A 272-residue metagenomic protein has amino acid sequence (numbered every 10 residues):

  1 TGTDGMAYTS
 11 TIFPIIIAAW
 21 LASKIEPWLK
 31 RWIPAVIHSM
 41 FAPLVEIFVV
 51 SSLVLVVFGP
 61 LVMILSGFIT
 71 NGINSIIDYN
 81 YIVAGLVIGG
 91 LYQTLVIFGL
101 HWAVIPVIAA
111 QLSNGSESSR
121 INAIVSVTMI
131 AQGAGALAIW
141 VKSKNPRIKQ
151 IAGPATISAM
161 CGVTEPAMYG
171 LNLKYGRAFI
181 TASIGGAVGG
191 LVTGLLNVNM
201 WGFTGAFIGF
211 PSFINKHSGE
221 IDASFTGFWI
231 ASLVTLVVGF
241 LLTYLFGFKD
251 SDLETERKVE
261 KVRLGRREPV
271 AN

Functional and structural regions predicted by a protein language model:
T1-I12, F213-E220: Interfacial loop/helix-cap signal at membrane boundaries in integral membrane proteins
G5-I17, N71-I73, Y79-Y81, N122-S126: Structural signature of hydrophobic alpha-helical transmembrane segments
I12-K24, E46-V56, G89-T94, A131-A138 (+2 more regions): Hydrophobic core segments of alpha-helical transmembrane domains in multi-pass membrane transport and ion-translocation
I16-P34, F58-S66, A103-I105, L242 (+1 more regions): Juxtamembrane interface elements at the cytosolic ends of transmembrane helices in multi-pass membrane proteins
E26-G99: Core mid-bundle transmembrane helix pairs that form the ion/substrate translocation pathway in diverse multi-pass
G89-H101, L112-E117, S158-C161, T193: Transmembrane alpha-helix interface/packing and boundary motifs in multi-pass membrane proteins, characterized by
I105, A109-G186: Helix-loop-helix junctions within the multi-pass membrane cores of secondary transporters/permeases
P146, P154, P166-N272: Transmembrane alpha-helical segments and their short flanking loops that form helix-hairpins/helix-helix interfaces
